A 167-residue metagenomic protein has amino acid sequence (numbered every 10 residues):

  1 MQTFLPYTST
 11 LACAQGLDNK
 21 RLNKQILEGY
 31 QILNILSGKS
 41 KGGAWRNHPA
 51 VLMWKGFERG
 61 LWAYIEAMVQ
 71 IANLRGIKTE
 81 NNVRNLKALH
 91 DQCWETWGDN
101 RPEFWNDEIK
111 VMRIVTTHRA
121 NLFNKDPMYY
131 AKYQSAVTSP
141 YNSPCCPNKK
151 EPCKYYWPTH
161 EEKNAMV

Functional and structural regions predicted by a protein language model:
M1-W45, V51-V167: Sequence termini and other peripheral, non-core segments
